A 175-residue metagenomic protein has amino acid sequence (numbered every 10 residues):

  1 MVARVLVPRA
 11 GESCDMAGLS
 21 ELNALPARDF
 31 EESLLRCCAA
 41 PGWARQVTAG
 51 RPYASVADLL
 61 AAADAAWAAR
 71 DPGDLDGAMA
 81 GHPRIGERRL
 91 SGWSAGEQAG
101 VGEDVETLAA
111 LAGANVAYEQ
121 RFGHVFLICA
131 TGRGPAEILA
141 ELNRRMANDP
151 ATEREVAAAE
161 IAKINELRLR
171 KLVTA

Functional and structural regions predicted by a protein language model:
V2-Y118, K163-A175: Aromatic-anchored, charged helix-turn/loop surface patch used as a conserved interaction hotspot
D104-A175: C-terminal non-catalytic interaction appendages of large macromolecular assemblies
